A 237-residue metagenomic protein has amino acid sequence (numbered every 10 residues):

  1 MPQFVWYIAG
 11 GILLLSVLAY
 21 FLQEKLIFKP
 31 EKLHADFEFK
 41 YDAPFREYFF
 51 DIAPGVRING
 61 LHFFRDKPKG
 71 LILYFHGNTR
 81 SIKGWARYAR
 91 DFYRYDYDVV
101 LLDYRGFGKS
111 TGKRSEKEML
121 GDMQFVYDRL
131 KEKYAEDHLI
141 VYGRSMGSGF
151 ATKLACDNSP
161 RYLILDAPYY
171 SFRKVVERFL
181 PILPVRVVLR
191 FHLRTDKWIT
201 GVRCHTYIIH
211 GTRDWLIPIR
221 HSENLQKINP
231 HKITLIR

Functional and structural regions predicted by a protein language model:
F4-D51: An N-terminal hydrophobic leader/cap segment in hydrolases
A53-K133, R144, S148-G149, A155: Membrane-embedded segments
K69-G70, H205, I233: Alpha/beta-hydrolase fold active-site loops
Y88, T195, C204, P218-K227: Short alpha-helix in the alpha/beta-hydrolase fold that links the catalytic acid
D128-I182: Primarily recognizes the serine-hydrolase "nucleophile elbow" in alpha/beta-hydrolase and SGNH/GDSL folds
P184-W198, R203-C204: Active-site nucleophile elbow and catalytic-triad environment of alpha/beta-hydrolase enzymes
G201-R203, I208-D214: Short beta-strand/loop motif that positions the catalytic acidic residue of the alpha/beta-hydrolase fold
E223-R237: Catalytic histidine neighborhood in serine/cysteine hydrolases with alpha/beta-hydrolase-type architecture
